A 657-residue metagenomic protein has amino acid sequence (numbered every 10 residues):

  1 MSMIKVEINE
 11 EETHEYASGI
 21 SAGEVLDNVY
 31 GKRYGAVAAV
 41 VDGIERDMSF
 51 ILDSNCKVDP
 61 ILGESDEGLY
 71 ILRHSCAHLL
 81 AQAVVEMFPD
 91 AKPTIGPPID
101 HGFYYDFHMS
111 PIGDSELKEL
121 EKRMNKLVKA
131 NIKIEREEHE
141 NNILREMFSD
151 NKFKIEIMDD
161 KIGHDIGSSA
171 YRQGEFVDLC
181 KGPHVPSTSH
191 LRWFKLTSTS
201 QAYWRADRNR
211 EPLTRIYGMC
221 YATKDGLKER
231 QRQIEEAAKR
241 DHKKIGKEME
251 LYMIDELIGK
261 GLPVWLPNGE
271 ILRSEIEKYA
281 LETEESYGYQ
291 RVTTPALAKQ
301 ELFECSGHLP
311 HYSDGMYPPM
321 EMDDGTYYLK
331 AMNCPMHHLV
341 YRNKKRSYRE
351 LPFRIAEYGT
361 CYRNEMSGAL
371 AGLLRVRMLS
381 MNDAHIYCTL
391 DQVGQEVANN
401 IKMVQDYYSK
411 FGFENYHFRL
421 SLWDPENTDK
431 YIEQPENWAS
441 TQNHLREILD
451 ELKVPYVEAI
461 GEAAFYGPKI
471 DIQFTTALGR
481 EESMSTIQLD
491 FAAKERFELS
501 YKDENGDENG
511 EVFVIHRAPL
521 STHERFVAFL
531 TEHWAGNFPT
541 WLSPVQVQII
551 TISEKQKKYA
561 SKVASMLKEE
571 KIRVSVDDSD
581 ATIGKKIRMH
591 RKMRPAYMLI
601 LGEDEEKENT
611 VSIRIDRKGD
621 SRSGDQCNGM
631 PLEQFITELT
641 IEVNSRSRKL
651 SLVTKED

Functional and structural regions predicted by a protein language model:
M1-H74, L79-T94, I99-D657: NTP/phosphate- and nucleic-acid-binding module
